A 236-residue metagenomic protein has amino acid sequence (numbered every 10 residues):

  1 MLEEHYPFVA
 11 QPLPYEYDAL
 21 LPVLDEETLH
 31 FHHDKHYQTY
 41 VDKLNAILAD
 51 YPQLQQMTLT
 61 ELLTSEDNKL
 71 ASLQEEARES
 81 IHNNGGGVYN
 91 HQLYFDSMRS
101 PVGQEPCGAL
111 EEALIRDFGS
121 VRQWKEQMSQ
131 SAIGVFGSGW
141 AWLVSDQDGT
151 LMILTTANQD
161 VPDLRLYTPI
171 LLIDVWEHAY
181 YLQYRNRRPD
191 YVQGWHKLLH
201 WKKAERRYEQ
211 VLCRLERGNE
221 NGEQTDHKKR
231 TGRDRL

Functional and structural regions predicted by a protein language model:
M1-L236: Feature for soluble, non-membrane regions of globular proteins
